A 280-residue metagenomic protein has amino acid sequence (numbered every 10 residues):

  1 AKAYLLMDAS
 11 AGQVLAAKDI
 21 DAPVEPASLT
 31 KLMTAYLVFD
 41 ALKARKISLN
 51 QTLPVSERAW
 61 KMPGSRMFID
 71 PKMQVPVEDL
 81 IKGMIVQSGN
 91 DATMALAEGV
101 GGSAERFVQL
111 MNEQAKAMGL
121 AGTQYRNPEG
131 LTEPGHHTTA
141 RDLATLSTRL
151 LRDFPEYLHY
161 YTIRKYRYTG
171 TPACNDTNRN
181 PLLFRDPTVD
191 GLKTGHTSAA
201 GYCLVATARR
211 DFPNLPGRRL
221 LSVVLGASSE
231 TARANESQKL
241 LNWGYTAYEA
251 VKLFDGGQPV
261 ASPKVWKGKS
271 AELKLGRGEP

Functional and structural regions predicted by a protein language model:
A1-P155: Active-site-adjacent loops and short helices of periplasmic peptidoglycan-processing enzymes
A121, T132-P280: Domain-terminus/edge residues, biased toward the C-terminal soluble/receptor-binding domains of extracytoplasmic
